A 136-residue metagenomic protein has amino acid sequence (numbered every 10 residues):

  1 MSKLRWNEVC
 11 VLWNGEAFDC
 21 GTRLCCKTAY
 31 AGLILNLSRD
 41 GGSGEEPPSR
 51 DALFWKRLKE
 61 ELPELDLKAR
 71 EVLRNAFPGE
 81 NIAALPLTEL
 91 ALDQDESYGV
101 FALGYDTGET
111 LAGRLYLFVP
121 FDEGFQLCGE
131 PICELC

Functional and structural regions predicted by a protein language model:
M1-A17, Q94-C136: Acidic, proline/glycine-rich low-complexity IDRs
M1-L33, L37-G41: N-terminal leader/targeting segments
R5, P47-P48, A83-P86: A diffuse structural propensity rather than consistent per-protein peaks
V9, G21, Y30-I34, R70 (+2 more regions): Generic N-terminal initiation segments characterized by hydrophobic and/or small/turn-forming residues
C25-F77: N-terminal trafficking/processing presequences and adjacent post-cleavage segments of proteins routed to secretion
K56-L115: Amphipathic protein-protein interaction modules
